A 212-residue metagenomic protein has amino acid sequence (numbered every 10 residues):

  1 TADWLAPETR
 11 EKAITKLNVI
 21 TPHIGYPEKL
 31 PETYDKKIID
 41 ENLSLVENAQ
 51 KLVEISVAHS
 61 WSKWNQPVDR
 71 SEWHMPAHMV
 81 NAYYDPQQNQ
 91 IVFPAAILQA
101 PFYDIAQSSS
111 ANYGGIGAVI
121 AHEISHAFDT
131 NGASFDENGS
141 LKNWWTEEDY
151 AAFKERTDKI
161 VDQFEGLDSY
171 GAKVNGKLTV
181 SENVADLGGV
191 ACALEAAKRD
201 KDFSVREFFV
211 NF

Functional and structural regions predicted by a protein language model:
T1-F212: Intrinsically disordered, low-complexity linker/terminal regions across diverse proteins
